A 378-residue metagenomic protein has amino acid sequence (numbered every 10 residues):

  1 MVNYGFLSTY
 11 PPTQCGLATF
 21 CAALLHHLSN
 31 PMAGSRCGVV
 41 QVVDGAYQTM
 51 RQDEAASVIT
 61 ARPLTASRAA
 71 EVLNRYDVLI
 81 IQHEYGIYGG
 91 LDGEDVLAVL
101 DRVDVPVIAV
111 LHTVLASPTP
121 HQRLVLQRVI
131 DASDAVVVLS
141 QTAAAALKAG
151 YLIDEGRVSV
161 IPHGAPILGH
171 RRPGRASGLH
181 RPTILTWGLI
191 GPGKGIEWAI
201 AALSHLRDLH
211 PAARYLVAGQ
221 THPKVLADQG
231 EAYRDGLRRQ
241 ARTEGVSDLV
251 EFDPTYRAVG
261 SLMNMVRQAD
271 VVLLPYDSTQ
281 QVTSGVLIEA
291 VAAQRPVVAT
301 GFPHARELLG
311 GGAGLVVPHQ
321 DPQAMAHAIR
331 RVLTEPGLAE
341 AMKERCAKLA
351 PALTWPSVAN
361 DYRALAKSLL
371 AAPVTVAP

Functional and structural regions predicted by a protein language model:
P120, K148-A149, G164-H180: Acidic anion/phosphate-binding donor-loop and adjacent secondary structure in glycosyltransferase catalytic cores
T142, G164, T221: Carbohydrate-associated surface elements
A176-K194, I200-L203, L216-A218: Conserved donor-binding/catalytic core segment of Leloir-type glycosyltransferases
Q229-Y256: Nucleotide-activated donor-binding/catalytic signature segment of Leloir-type glycosyltransferases, i.e., the conserved
V272, A292, P296-A299: Short hydrophobic beta-strand element within catalytic cores of glycosyltransferases and related nucleotide-activated
G311, L315-P322, R331-G337: Conserved acidic donor-binding segment of nucleotide-sugar-dependent glycosyltransferases
R331, L338-A352, A364: A short, well-ordered alpha-helix in the C-terminal region of glycosyltransferases
W355-P378: C-terminal alpha-helical cap of glycosyltransferases
